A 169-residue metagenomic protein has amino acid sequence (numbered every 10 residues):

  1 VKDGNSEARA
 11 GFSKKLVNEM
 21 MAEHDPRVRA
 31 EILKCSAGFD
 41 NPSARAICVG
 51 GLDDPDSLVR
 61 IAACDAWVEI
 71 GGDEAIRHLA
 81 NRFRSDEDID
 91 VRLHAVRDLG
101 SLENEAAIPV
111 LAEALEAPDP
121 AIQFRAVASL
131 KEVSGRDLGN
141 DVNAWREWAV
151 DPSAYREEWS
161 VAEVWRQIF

Functional and structural regions predicted by a protein language model:
V1-K2, A37, V68, G100 (+1 more regions): Structural signature of alpha-helical solenoid repeat scaffolds
S6-M21, N41-D53, G72-R84, N104-E116 (+1 more regions): Amphipathic alpha-helical scaffolding segments comprising HEAT/armadillo-like alpha-solenoid repeats
H24-D25, P55-D56, E87-D88, P118-D119: Short inter-helical turns and helix N-cap capping residues of alpha-solenoid HEAT/ARM repeat scaffolds
I32, A63, A95, A126-L130: Conserved hydrophobic register position within alpha-solenoid helical repeats
L115-P120, K131-S134, R146-D151: TPR/TPR-like (Sel1-like) alpha-helical repeat modules
L138-F169: Pro/Ala/Gly-rich low-complexity, hydrophilic intrinsically disordered segments
